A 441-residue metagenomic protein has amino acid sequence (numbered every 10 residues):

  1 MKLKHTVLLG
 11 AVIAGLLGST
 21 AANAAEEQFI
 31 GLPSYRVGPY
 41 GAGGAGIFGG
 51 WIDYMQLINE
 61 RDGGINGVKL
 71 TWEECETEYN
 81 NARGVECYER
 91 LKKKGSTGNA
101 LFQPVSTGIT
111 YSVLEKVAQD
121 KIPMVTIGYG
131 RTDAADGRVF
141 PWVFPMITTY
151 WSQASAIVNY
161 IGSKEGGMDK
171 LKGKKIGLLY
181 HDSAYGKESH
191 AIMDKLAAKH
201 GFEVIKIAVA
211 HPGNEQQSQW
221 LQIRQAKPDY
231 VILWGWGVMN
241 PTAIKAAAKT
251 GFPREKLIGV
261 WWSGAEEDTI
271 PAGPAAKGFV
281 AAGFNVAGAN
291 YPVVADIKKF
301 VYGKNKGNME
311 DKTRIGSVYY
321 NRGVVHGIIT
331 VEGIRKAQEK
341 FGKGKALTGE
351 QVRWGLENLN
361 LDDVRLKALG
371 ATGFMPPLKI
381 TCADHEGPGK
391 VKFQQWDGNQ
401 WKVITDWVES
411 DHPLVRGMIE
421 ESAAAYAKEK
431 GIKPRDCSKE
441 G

Functional and structural regions predicted by a protein language model:
G18-A24: Sec/Tat signal peptide C-region and signal peptidase I cleavage site
A25, G49-W72, G166-D169, A198-G201: Signal peptide-proximal N-terminal region of secreted/periplasmic/extracellular or secretory-lumen proteins
E27-F29, A42-G49, R61-G137, M146 (+2 more regions): Beta-alpha junction/loop-to-helix N-cap segments that form part of ligand/metal-binding clefts
Q28-I52, C75-A82, V105-S106, L179-E188 (+1 more regions): Extracytoplasmic "Venus flytrap"
R83, T132-D133, P141-T250, G288-A295: Extracellular/periplasmic Venus flytrap/periplasmic-binding protein
L91-V105, P123-I127, K175-Y180, K227-G237 (+3 more regions): Periplasmic-binding protein-like
A247-G327, S410, S422: Extracellular/periplasmic periplasmic-binding protein-like sensory domains
G307-Y320, V331-D406: Segments of small-molecule ligand-sensing domains
